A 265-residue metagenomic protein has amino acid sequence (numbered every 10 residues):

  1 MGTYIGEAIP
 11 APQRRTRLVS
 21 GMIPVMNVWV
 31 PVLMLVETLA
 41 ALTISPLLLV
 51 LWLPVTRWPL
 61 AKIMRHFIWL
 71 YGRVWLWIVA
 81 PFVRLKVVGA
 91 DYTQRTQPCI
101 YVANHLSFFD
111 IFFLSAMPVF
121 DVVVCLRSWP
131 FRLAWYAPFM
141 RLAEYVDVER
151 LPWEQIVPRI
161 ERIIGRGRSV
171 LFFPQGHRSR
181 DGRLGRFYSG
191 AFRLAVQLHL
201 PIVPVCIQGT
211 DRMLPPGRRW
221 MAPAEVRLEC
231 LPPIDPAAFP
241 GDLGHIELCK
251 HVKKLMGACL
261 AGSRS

Functional and structural regions predicted by a protein language model:
G2-G21, V25, E154-S265: Non-catalytic C-terminal accessory region of glycerolipid acyltransferases and related lyso-lipid remodeling enzymes
T16-K86, P138-F139: A transmembrane-helix-recognition feature enriched in membrane-embedded lipid enzymes and envelope glyco-/phospholipid
S45, L49-W69, T93-P152: Catalytic core of membrane glycerolipid acyltransferases/transacylases, capturing the structured, soluble-facing
P81-F82, F120-D121, L142-A143, R166-G167 (+1 more regions): Structured helix-beta-strand junction loops
V83, Q97, F109, R168 (+1 more regions): Change "...and in nucleic-acid phosphodiester-cleaving endonucleases..." to "...and in nucleic-acid processing enzymes
K86-V87, D147, V170, I202: Hydrophobic beta-strand scaffold residues
D91-R95, W220-M221: A short beta-turn/loop motif at secondary-structure boundaries
